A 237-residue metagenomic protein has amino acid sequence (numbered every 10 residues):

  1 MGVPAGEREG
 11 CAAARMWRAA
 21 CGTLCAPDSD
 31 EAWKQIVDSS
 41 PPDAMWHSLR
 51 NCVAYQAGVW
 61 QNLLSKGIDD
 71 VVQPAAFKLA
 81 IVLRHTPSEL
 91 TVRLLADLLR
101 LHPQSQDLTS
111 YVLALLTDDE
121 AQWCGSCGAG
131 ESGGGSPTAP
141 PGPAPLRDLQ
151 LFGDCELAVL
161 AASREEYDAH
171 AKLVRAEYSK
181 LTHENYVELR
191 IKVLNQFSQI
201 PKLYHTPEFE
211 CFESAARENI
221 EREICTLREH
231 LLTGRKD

Functional and structural regions predicted by a protein language model:
G2-A20, P42-H47, A54, G58-V71 (+3 more regions): Divalent metal-dependent phosphate-bond-processing catalytic cores, especially two-metal-ion Mg2+/Mn2+ enzymes that act
A20-C52: Short glycine- and acidic-rich boundary segments immediately preceding or forming the N-terminal edge of structured
D30-D38, A76-L79, A171, L194: Short amphipathic alpha-helical segments, especially helix-boundary/capping motifs
R50-A57, P74, K78, Q106-L116 (+1 more regions): Short, well-structured alpha-helical segments
Y55-W60, L90-H102: An active-site-proximal "capping" alpha-helix that borders the catalytic cofactor pocket
V72-A96, S110-D119, A129: His-Asp-centered metal-binding catalytic motifs of divalent-metal-dependent phosphohydrolases/nucleases
L101-Q104, G142: Short, mixed-charge amphipathic alpha-helical segments
